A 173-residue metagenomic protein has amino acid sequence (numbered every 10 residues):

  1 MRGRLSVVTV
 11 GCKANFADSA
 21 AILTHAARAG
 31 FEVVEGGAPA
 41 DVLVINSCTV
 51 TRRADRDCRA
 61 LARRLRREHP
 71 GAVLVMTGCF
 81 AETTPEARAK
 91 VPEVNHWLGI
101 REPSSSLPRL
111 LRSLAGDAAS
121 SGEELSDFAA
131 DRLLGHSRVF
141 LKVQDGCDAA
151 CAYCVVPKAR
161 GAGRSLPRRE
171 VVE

Functional and structural regions predicted by a protein language model:
M1-E173: Proteins enriched for Cys/Gly/acidic motifs involved in redox and nucleic-acid/cofactor modification
